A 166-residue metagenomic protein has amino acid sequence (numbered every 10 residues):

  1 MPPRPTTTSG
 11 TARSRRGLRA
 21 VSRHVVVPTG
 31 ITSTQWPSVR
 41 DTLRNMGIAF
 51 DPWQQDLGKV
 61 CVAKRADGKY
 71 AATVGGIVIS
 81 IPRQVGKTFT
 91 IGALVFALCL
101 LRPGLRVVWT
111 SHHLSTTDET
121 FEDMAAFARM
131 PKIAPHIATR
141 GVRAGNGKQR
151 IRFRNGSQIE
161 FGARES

Functional and structural regions predicted by a protein language model:
P2-S166: Phosphate/NTP-binding elements of NTP-utilizing enzymes
